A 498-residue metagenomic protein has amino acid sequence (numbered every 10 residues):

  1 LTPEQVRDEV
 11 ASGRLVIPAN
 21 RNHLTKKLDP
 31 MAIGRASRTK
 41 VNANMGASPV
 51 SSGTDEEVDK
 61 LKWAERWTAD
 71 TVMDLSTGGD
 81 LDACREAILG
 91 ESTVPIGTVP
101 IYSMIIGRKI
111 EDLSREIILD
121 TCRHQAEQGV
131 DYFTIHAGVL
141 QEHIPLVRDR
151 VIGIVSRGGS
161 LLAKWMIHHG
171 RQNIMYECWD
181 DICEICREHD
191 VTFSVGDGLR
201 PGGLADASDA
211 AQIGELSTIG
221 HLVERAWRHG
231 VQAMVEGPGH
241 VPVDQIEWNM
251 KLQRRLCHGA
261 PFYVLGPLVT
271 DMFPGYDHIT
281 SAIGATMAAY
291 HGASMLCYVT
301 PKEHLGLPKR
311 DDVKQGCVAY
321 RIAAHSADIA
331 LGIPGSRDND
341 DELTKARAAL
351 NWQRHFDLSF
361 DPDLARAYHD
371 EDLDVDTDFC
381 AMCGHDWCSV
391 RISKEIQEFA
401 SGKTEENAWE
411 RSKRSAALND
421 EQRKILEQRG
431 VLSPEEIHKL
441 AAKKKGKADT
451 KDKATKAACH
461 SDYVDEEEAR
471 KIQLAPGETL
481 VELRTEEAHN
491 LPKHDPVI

Functional and structural regions predicted by a protein language model:
L1-D29, E405-R423, E427-T455, C459 (+1 more regions): An N-cap/entry alpha-helix motif that binds or orients negatively charged groups
L1-P30, R108, Y320-P362: Surface-exposed amphipathic alpha-helical tracts and adjacent flexible/coil segments at the periphery of soluble enzymes
L1-T270, Y276, A282-M295: Alpha/beta enzyme core
N20, V299, S389-S393: Short hydrophobic alpha-helical segments that form membrane-spanning helices or hydrophobic packing faces of helical
D29-R35, L146-V147, I154, L161-L162 (+3 more regions): A mid-to-C-terminal "edge-of-domain" accessory segment
C84-R85, E142-H143, D149-S160, K302-A327 (+2 more regions): C-terminal helical cap(s) of enzyme catalytic domains, especially alpha/beta-barrels
M272-S281, T286-I333: C-terminal catalytic subdomain
G446-I498: C-terminal non-catalytic accessory extensions
